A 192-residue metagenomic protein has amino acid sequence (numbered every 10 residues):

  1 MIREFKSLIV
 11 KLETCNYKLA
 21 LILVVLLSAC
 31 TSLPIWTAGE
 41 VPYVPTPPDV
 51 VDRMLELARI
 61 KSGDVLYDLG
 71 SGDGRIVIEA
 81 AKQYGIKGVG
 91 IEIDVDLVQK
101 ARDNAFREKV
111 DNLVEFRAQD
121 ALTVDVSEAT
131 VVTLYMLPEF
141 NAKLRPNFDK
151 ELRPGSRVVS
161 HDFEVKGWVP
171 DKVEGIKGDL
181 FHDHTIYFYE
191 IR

Functional and structural regions predicted by a protein language model:
A20-A29: Bacterial N-terminal signal peptides
C30-D64: S-adenosyl-L-methionine
G63-G72: Conserved class I S-adenosyl-L-methionine
G74-I78: Glycine-rich SAM-binding Motif I of class I
K87-E92: Conserved SAM-binding motif I beta-strand of class I
V98-E128: S-adenosyl-L-methionine
S127-K143: A short SAM/SAH-binding and catalytic strip from SAM-dependent methyltransferases
E139-R192: C-terminal substrate-binding/active-site "lid" region of AdoMet-derived donor-dependent transferases
